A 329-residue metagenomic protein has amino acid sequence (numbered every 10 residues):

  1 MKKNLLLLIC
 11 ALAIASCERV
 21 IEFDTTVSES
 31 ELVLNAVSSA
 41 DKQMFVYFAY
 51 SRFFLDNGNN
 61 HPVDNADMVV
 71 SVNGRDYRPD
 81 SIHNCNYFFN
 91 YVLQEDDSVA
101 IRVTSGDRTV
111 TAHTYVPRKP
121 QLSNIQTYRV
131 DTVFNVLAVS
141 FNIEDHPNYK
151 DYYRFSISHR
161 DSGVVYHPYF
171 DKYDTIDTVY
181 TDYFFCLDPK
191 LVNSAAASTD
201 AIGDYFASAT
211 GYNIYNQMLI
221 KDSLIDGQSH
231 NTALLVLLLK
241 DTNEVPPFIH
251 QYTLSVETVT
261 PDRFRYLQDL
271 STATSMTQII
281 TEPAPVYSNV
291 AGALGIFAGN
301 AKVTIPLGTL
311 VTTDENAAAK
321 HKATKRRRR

Functional and structural regions predicted by a protein language model:
K2-L8: Sec-dependent signal peptide recognition, specifically the positively charged N-region followed immediately by
C10-L12: Short, linear, compositionally biased motifs with a strong N-terminal bias
I14-S16: C-terminal motif of bacterial Sec signal peptides marking the signal peptidase cleavage site
E18-R329: A sequence/structural signal for flexible, mid-protein segments enriched in small/helix-disrupting residues
